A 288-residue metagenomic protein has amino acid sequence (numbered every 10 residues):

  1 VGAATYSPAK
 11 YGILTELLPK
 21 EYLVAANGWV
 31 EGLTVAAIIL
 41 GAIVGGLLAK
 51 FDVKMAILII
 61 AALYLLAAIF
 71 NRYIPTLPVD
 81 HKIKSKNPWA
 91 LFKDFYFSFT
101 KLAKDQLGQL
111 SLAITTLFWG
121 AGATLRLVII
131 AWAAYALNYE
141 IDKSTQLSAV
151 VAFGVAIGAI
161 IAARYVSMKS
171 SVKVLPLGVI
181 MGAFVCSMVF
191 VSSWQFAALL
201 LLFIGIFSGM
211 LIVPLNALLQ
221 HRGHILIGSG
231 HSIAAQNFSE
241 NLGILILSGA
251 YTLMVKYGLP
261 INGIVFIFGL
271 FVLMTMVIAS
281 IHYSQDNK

Functional and structural regions predicted by a protein language model:
V1-A49, L63, L110, F118-R126 (+3 more regions): Substrate-agnostic recognition of the 12-TM MFS/MFS-like secondary transporter fold
K10-G12, E16, I57-N87, S280-K288: Helix-loop junctions on the cytosolic side of multi-pass membrane transporters, especially the intracellular loop
V35, I39-L63, A131, Y135-L137 (+2 more regions): Transmembrane alpha-helix termini and helix-breaking/packing motifs in multi-pass membrane transporters
V53-L58, T100-I157, V191, F196 (+1 more regions): A single, central transmembrane helix in multi-pass transporters
A68-T76, L127, I160, C186-F190 (+3 more regions): Membrane-embedded alpha-helical segments of multi-pass transporters/permeases
T76-A113: Juxtamembrane intracellular "pre-TM" segments in multi-pass secondary transporters
R164-M181: Cytoplasmic membrane-interface "Motif A"-like loop-to-helix N-cap segments of 12-TM Major Facilitator Superfamily
V179-S193: C-terminal ends and interior cores of transmembrane alpha-helices in multi-pass membrane transporters/permeases
